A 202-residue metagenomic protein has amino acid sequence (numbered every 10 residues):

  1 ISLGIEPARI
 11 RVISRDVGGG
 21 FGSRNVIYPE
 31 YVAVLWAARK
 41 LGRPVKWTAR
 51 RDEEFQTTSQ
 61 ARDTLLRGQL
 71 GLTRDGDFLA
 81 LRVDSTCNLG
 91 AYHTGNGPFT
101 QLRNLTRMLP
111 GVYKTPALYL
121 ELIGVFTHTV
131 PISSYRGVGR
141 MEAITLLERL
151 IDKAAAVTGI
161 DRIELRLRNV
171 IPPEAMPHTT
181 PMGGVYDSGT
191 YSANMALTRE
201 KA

Functional and structural regions predicted by a protein language model:
I1-A202: Structural alpha/beta core scaffold segments of enzyme domains
